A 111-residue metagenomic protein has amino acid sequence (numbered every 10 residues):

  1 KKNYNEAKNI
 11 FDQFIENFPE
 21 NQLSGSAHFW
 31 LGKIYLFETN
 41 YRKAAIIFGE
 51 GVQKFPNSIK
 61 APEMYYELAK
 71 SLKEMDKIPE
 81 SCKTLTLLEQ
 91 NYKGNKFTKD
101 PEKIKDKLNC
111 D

Functional and structural regions predicted by a protein language model:
N17-L23, K54-K60, Q90-D100: Short solvent-exposed coil/turn linkers within tandem alpha-helical repeat scaffolds
